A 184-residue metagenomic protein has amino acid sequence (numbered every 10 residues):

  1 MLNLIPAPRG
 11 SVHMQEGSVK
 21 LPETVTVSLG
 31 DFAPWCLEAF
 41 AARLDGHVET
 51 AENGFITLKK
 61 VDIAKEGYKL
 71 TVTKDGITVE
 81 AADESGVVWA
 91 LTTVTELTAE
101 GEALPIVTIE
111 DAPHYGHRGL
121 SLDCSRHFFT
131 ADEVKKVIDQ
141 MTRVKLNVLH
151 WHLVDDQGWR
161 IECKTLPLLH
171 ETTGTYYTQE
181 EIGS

Functional and structural regions predicted by a protein language model:
M1-P113, R118: Acidic, contiguous N-terminal accessory segments
I63-S184: Feature activates predominantly on carbohydrate-active enzymes
